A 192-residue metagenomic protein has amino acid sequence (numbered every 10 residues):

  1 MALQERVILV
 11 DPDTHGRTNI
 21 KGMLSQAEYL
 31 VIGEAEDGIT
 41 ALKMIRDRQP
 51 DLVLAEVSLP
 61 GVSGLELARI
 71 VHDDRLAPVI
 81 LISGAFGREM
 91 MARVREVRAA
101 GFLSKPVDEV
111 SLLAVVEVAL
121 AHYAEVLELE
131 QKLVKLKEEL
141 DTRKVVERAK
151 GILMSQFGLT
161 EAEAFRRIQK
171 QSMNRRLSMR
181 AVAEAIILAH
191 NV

Functional and structural regions predicted by a protein language model:
L3-H15, I20-L24: Conserved acidic segment of CheY-like receiver
E34-L52: Acidic, metal-coordinating helix/loop segments flanking the phosphotransfer/catalytic sites of two-component signaling
D37, S63-E66: Acidic catalytic/metal-coordinating carboxylates
K43, L65-L76: Short amphipathic alpha-helix used as the core "switch/output" element in two-component signaling
E56-V57: Active-site residues of response regulator receiver
E66, F86-F102: Alpha4 helix (beta4-alpha4-beta5 surface) of REC/receiver domains from two-component response regulators
E89, V107-V116: C-terminal output helix
E125, Q131-V192: C-terminal output/effector regions of signal-responsive regulators
